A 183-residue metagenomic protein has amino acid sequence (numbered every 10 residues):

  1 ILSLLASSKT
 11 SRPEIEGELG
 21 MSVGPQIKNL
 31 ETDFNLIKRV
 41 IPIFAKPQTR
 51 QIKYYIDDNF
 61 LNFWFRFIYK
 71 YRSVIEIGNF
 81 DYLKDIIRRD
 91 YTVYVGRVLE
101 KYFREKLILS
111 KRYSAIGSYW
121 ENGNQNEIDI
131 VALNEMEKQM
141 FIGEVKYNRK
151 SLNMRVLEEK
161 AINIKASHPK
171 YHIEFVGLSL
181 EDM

Functional and structural regions predicted by a protein language model:
I1-A6, R104: Hydrophobic residues on short alpha-helical segments
L5-S8, V23, N29, E100: Active-site-proximal structural scaffolding
S8-E18: Short acidic, hydrophobic short linear motifs in intrinsically disordered regions
G17-N35: Short amphipathic alpha-helical interaction segments
E18-M21, P42-Y55: C-terminal helical "lid" subdomain and adjoining coupling/linker elements of P-loop NTPases
E31-A45: A short, conserved structural fragment
R50-M183: A cross-kingdom feature that marks ATP-driven nucleic-acid transaction machinery
